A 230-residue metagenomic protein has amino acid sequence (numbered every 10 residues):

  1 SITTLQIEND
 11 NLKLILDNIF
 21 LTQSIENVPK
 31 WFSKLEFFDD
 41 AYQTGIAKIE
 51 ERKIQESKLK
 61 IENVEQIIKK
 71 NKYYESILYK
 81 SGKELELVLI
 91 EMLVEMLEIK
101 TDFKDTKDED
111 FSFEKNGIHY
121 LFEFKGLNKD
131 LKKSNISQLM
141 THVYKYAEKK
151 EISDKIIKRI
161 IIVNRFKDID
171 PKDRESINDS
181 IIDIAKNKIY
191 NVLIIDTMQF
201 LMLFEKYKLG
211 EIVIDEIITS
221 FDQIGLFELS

Functional and structural regions predicted by a protein language model:
S1, L5-N11, R52-Q66, T101-D108: Short N-terminal secondary-structure initiator segments
S1-F37: A glycine-centered loop/beta-turn motif at secondary-structure junctions
E26-K80: Interdomain/boundary linker segments immediately adjacent to catalytic/signaling cores
I68-N71, E75-S230: Catalytic core segments in nucleotide and nucleic-acid processing enzymes
